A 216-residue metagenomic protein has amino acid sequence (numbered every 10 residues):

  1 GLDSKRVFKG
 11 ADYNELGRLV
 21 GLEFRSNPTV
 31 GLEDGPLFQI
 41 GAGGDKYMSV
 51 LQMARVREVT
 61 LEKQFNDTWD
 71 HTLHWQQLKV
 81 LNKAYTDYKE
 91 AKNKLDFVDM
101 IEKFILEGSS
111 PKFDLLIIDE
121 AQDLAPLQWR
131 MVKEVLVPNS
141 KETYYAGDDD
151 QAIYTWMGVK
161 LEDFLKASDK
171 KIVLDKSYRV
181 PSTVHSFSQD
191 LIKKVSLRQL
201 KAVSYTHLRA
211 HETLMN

Functional and structural regions predicted by a protein language model:
G1-K46: Conserved P-loop NTPase-based nucleic-acid remodeling module centered on helicase motor cores
L2, P111, L115, Q122-R209: Conserved helicase motor core of SF1/SF2 NTP-dependent helicases
L16-E23, N27, G31, V50-A54 (+6 more regions): Residues that form generic nucleotide/phosphate-binding pockets
F24, P28, S196-L197, T213: Generic structural signal for secondary-structure transition and capping sites
G31-I117, P126-M131, T155: Accessory N-terminal region flanking or inserted into the helicase ATPase core in nucleic-acid motor proteins
A210-N216: A short, hydrophobic C-terminal helix/tail in secreted or cell-surface proteins
